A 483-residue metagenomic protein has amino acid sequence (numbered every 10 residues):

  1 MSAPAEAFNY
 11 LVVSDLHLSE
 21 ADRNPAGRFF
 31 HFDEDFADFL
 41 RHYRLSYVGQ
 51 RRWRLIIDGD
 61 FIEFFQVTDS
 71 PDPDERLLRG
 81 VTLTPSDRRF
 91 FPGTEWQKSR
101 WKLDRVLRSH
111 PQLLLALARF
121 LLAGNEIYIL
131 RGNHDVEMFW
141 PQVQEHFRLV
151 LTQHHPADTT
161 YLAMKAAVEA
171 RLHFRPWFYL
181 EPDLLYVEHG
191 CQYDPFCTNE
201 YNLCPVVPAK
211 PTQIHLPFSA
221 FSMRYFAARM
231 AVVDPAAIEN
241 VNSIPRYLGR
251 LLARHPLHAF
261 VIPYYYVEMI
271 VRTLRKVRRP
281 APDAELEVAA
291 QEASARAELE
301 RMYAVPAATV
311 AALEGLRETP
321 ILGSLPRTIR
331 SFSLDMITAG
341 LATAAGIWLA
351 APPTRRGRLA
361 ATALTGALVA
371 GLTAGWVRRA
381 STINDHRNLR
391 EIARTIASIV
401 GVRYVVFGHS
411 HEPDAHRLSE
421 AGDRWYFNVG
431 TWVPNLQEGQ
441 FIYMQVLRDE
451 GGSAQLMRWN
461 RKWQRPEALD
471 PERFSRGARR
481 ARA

Functional and structural regions predicted by a protein language model:
M1-A483: Extended recognition/assembly regions associated with phosphoester-bond processing machinery
